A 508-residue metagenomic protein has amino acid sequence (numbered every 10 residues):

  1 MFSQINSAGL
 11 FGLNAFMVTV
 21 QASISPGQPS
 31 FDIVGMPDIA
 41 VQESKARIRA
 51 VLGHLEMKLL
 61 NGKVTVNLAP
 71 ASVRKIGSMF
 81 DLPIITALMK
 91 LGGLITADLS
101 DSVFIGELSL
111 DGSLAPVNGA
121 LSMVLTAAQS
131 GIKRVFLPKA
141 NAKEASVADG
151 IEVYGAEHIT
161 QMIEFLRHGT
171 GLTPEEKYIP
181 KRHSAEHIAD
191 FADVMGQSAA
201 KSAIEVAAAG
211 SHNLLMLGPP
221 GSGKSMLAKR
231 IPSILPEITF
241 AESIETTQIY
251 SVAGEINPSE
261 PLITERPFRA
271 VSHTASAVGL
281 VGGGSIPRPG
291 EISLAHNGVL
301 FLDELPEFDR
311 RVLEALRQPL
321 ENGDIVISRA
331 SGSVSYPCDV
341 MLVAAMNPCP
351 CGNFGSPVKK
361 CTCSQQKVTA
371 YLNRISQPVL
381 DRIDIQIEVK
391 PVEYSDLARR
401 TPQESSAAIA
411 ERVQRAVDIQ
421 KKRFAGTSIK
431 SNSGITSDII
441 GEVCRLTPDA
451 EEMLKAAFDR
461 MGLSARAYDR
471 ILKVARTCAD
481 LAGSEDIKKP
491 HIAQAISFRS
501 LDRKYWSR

Functional and structural regions predicted by a protein language model:
M1-L215, P219-S225, S328, A467-Y468 (+1 more regions): Peripheral, non-AAA+ core regions of ATP-driven protein-machinery
V18-I24, L280, D384-I387: Short beta-strand elements
V34-K45, K58-L60, N67-G77, I286-P287 (+1 more regions): Basic, amphipathic alpha-helical bundle interface domains used for macromolecular binding and assembly
L110, L300-F301, E307-F308, Y394: Residues immediately C-terminal
A203-A207, L262, R266-P267, A277-L300 (+1 more regions): Conserved alpha-helical scaffold flanking the Walker A/P-loop in AAA+ ATPase domains
M216-N257: Walker A/P-loop
E242-S276, G283-G284, K390, K430-D438 (+2 more regions): Conserved inter-motif catalytic segment of the P-loop NTP-binding fold
N297, D303-E304, A315: Walker B catalytic acidic pair
